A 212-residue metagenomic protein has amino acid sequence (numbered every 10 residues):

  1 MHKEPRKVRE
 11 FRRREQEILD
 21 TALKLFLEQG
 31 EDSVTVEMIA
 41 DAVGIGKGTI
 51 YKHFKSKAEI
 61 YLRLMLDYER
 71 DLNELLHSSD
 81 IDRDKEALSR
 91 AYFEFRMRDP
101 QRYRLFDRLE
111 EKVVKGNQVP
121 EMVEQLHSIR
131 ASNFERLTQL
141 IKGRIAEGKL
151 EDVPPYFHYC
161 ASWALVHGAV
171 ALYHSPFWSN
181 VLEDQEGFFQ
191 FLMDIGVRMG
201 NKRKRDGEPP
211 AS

Functional and structural regions predicted by a protein language model:
M1-Q29, S33-I45, E59-L62: Basic, helix-initiating cap at the start of DNA-binding domains
V43-F54: Short hydrophobic/aromatic patch on the recognition helix
I60-Y68, F106: Alpha-helical DNA-contacting segments of helix-turn-helix folds
R63, H77-R102, Y156-S162, R205-S212: Hydrophobic alpha-helical connector segments
N73, H77, N117-K149, Y156-C160 (+2 more regions): Amphipathic alpha-helical packing segments from all-alpha helical-bundle domains
R98-E121, A171-S179: Amphipathic alpha-helical segments used for helix-helix packing
Y103, A146-L192, G207-S212: Hydrophobic/aromatic-rich alpha-helical bundle segments in the mid-to-C-terminal region
